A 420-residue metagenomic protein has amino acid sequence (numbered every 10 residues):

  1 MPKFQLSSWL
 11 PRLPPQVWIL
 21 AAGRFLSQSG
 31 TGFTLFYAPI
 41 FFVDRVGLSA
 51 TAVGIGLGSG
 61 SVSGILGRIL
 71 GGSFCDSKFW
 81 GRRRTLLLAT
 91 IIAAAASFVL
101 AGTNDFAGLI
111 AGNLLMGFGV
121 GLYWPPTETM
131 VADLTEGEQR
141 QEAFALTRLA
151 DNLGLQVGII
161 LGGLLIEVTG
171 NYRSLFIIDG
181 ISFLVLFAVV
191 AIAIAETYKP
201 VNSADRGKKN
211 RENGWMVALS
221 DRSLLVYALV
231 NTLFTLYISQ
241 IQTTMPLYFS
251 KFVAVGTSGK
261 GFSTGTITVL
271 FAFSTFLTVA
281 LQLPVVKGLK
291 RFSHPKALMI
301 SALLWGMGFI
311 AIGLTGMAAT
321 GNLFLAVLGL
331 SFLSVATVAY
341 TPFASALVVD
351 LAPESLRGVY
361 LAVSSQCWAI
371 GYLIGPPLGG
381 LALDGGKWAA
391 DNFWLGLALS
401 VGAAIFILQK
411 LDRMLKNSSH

Functional and structural regions predicted by a protein language model:
M1-P14, T197-L229: Juxtamembrane intracellular "pre-TM" segments in multi-pass secondary transporters
P11-S61, V226, V230, F234-G261: Helix-loop boundary and gating motifs at the non-cytosolic
G67-T103: Conserved MFS/SLC helix-loop-helix module at the cytosolic interface between two early adjacent transmembrane helices
G67-W80, A280-H294, L383: Helix-to-loop junctions at the C-terminal end of transmembrane segments in multipass secondary transporters
R84-F98, K296-A311: Structural signature of the two symmetry-related core transmembrane helices
L114-L153: Cytoplasmic helix-loop-helix junction between adjacent transmembrane helices in 12-TM secondary transporters
E167-I181, L381-V401: A membrane-interface helix-boundary motif in multi-pass transporters
S182-N202, I407-D412: C-terminal membrane-cytosol helix-exit motif in multi-pass small-molecule transporters
